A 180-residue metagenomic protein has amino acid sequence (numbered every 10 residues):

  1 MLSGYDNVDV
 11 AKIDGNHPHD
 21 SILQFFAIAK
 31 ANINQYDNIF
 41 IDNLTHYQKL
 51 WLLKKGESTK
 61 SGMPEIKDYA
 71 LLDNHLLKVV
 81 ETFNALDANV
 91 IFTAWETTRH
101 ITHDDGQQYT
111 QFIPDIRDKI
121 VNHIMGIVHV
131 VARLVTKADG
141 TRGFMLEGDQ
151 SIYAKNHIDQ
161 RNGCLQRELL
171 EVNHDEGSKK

Functional and structural regions predicted by a protein language model:
M1-I41, T45-L50: Conserved P-loop
Y5-N7, A85, M125-G126: Short, well-ordered coil/turn elements that cap or connect secondary structure elements
A11, I91, H129-A132: Hydrophobic/aromatic beta-strand patches that form the interior of the parallel beta-sheet core in alpha/beta enzyme
I28, Y47-L50, T82, I127 (+1 more regions): Conserved, well-folded catalytic cores of nucleic-acid-processing and energy-transducing macromolecular machines
N38-H123: P-loop NTPase motor core
T98-K180: Conserved GTP-binding G-domain of TRAFAC-class P-loop NTPases and closely related GTPase folds
